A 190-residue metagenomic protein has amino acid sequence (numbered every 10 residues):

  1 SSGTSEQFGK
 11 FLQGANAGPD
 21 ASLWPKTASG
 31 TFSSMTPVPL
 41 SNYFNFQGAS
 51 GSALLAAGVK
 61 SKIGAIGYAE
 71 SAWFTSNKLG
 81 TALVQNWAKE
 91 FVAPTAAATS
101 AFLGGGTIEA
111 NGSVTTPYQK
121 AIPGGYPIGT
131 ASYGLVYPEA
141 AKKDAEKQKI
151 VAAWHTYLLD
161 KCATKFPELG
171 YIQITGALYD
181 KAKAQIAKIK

Functional and structural regions predicted by a protein language model:
S1-K190: Flexible loop/hinge segments at secondary-structure junctions
